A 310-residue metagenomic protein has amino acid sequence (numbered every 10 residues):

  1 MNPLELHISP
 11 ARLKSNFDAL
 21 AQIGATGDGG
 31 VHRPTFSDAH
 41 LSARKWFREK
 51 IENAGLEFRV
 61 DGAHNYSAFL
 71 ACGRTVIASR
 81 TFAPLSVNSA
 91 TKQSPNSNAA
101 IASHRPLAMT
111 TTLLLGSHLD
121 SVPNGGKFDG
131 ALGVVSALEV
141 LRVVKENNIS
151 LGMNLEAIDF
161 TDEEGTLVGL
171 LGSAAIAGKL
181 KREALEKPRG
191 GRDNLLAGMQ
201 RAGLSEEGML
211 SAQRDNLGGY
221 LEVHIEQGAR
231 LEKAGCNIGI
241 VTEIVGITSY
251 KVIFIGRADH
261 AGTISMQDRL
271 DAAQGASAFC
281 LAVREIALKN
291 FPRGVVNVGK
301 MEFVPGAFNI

Functional and structural regions predicted by a protein language model:
N2-S37: N-terminal capping segment at the start of a domain
T26-A71: A non-catalytic alpha/beta surface segment that caps or lines the substrate-entry region of metallo-dependent hydrolase
F47, V134-V144, A276-F279, V283: Buried hydrophobic packing segments
A54, S67-C72, M109-L132, A137 (+1 more regions): Catalytic-core environment of secreted peptidases
D61-A63, L114-G116, S150-F160, G294-K300: Beta-strand segments within the central parallel beta-sheet cores of soluble alpha/beta enzyme folds
R74-V76, F82-A100, H104-T110: A cross-taxon signal for low-complexity, glycine/charged-rich
S117-G191: A generic, well-ordered mixed alpha/beta core segment in the N-terminal half of proteins
D120, D162-I310: Midchain, well-structured core segments that form catalytic/ion-binding scaffolds
